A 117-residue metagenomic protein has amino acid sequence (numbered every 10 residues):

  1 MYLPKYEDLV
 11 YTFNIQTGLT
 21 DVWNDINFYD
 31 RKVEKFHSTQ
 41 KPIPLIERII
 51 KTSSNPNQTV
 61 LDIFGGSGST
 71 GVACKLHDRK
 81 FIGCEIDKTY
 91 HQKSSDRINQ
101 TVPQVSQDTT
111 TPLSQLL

Functional and structural regions predicted by a protein language model:
M1-K93: Core catalytic lobe of class I
S95-L117: S-adenosyl-L-methionine
